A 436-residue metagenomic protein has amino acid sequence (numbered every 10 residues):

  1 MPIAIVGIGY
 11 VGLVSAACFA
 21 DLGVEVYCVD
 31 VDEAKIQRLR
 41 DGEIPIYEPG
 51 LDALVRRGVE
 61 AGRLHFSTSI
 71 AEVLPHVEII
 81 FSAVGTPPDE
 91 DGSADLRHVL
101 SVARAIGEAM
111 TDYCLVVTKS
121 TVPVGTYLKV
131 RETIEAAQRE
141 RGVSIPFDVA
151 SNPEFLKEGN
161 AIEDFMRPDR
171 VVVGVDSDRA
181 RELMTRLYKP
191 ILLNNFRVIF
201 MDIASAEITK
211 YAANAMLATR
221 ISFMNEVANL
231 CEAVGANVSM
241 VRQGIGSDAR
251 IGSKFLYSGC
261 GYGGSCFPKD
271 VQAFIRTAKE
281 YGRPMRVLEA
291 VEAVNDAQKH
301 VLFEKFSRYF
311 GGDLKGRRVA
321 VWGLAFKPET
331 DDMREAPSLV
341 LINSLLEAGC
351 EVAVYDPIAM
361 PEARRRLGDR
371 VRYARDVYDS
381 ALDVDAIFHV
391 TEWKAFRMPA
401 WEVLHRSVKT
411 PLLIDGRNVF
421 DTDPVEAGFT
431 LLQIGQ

Functional and structural regions predicted by a protein language model:
M1-Q436: Structural/interface elements that position substrates and couple domains in central-metabolism enzymes
